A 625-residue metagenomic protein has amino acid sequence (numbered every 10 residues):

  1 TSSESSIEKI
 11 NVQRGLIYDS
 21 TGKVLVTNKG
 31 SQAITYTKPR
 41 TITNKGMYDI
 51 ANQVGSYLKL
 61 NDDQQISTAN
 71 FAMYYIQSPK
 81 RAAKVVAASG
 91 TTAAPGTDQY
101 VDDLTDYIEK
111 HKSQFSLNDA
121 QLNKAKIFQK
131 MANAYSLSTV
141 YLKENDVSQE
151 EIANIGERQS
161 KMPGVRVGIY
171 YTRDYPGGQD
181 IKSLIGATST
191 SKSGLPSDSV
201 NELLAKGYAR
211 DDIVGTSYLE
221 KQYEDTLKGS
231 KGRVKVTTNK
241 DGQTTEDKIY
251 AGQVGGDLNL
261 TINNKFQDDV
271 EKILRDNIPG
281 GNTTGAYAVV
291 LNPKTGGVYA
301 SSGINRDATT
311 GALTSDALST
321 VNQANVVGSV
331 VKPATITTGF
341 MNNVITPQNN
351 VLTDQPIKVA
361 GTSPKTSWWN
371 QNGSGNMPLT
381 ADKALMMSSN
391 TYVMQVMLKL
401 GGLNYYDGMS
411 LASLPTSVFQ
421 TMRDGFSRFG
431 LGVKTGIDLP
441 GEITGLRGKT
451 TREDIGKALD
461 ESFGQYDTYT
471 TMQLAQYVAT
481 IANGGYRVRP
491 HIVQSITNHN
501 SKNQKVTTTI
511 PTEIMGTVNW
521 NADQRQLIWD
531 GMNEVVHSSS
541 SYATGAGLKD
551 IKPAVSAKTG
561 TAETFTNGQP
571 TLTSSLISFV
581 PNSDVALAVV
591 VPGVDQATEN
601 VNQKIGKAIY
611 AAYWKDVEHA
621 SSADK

Functional and structural regions predicted by a protein language model:
T1-K221, R306, M397, Q420 (+2 more regions): Membrane-proximal periplasmic segments of bacterial cell-envelope enzymes, especially penicillin-binding proteins
T1-S3, E8-V12, G531-M532, S539 (+3 more regions): Gram-positive cell-envelope targeting signals
N11-R14, G30-A33, S138, P163 (+7 more regions): Envelope-exposed proteins and targeting segments
T21, G46, I50, V54 (+17 more regions): Stable alpha-helical elements in mature extracytoplasmic
V24-V26, V236-I249, A286-G328, T337-P592 (+2 more regions): Beta-lactam-recognizing serine transpeptidase/beta-lactamase-like catalytic domain environment
A205-T238, N277-G280, T284-A300, M422: Carboxylate/His-rich catalytic cores and anion/metal-binding grooves
D241-A286: Conserved, well-ordered alpha-helix/loop/beta-strand core segments that scaffold catalytic motifs
V591-Q603: A short acidic/glycine-rich loop-to-helix N-cap element
